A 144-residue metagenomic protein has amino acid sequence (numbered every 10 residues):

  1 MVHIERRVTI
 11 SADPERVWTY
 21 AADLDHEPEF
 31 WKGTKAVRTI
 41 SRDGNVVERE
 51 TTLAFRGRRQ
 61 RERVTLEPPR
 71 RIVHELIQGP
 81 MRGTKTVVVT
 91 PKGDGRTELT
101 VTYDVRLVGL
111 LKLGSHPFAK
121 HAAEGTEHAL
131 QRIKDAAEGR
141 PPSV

Functional and structural regions predicted by a protein language model:
M1-D43, V144: Hydrophobic ligand-binding cavity/cleft-lining segments
R6-V8, T39, Q60-T65, L76 (+1 more regions): Hydrophobic/aromatic beta-strand elements that line small-molecule binding cavities or substrate pockets in beta-rich
I10, L53-G57, L66-P68, V105-G109: Beta-strand elements of well-folded, non-transmembrane domains
S11-E15, R42-D43, T65-P69, V88-E98: A short, structured loop/turn motif at beta-sheet edges
V17-A21, E27, R49, V64 (+3 more regions): Hydrophobic pocket/interface hotspot
T34, R132-V144: Short, highly charged C-terminal tails/helix-capping segments
E48-A54, I72-Q78: Short beta-strand segments that buttress and anchor functional surface loops
I77-H128, V144: Beta-strand/loop substructures that line and gate deep hydrophobic ligand-binding cavities in soluble
